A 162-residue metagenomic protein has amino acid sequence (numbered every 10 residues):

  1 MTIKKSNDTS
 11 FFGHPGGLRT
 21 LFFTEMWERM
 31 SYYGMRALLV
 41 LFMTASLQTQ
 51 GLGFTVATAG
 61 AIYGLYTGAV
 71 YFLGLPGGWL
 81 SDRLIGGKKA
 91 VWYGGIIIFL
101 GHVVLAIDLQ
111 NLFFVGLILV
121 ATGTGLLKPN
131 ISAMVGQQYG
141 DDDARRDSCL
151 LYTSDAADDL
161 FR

Functional and structural regions predicted by a protein language model:
T2-F23: Cytosolic juxtamembrane N-terminal segment immediately preceding the first transmembrane helix of multi-pass
L38-T58: Short amphipathic helix-loop junctions that connect adjacent transmembrane helices in Major Facilitator Superfamily/SLC
G64-G78: Central cavity-lining transmembrane alpha-helices of secondary-active solute carriers, predominantly the Major
P76-G94: Conserved MFS/SLC helix-loop-helix module at the cytosolic interface between two early adjacent transmembrane helices
I96-Q110: C-terminal ends and interior cores of transmembrane alpha-helices in multi-pass membrane transporters/permeases
L112-L126: Hydrophobic core of transmembrane alpha-helices in multi-pass small-molecule transporters, especially MFS/SLC-type
L127-Y139: Intracellular juxtamembrane helix-capping segments at the cytosolic ends of symmetry-related transmembrane helices
Y152-A157: Conserved small/polar residues in nucleotide/adenosyl-binding loops
